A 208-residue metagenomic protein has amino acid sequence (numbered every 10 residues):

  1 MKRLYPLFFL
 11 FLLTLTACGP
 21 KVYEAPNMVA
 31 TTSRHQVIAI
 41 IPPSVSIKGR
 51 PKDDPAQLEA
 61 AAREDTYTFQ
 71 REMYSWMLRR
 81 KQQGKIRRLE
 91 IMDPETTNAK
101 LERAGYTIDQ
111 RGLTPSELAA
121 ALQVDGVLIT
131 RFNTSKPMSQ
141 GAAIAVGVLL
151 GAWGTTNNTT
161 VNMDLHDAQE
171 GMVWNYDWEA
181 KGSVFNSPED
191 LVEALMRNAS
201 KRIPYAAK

Functional and structural regions predicted by a protein language model:
M1-C18: Sec-dependent bacterial lipoprotein signal peptides
R3-L4, P94, F132-S135: Histidine- and/or cysteine-centered catalytic micro-motif in compact active-site loops
L7-L12, A30-T32, Q83, T155: A generic structural signal for short, solvent-exposed coil/turn residues that cap or connect secondary-structure
C18-K48, A121, F132-A143, L150-K208: C-terminal/domain-edge helix-coil "capping" segments
S44-I129, G171-W178, N198, R202: N-terminal segment of the mature soluble domain
D53-P55, A142-A145: Short, glycine/charged-enriched secondary-structure capping and boundary segments
I108, A145-V146: Flexible, solvent-exposed loop segments that connect beta-strands
